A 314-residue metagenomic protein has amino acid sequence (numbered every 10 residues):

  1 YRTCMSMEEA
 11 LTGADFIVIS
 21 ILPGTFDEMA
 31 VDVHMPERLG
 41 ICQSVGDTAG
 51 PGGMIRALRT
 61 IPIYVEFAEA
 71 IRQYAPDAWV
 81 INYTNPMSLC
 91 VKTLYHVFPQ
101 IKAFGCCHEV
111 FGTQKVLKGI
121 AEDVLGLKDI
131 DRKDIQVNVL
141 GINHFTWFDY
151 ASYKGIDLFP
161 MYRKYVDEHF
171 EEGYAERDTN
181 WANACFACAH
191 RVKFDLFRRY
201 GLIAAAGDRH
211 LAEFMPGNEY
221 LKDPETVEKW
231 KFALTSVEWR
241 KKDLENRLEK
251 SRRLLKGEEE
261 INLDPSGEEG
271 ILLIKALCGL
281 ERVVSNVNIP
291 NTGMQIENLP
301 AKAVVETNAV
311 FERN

Functional and structural regions predicted by a protein language model:
R2-L11: Short acidic low-complexity segments
L11, F26, M87-V91, T113 (+1 more regions): Flexible loop/turn segments at secondary-structure boundaries
A14: An anion/phosphate-binding loop that grips the pyrophosphate of nucleotide cofactors and donors
P23-F98: Rossmann-fold NAD(P)-binding glycine/threonine-rich loop
R59-P62, G112, P265-E268, L272: Conserved active-site and cofactor/substrate-binding residues in soluble primary-metabolism enzymes
E69, W79, Y83-K154, F159: Rossmann-fold dinucleotide-binding core
A121, L125-N314: Long, compositionally biased stretches enriched for glycine and/or charged residues
